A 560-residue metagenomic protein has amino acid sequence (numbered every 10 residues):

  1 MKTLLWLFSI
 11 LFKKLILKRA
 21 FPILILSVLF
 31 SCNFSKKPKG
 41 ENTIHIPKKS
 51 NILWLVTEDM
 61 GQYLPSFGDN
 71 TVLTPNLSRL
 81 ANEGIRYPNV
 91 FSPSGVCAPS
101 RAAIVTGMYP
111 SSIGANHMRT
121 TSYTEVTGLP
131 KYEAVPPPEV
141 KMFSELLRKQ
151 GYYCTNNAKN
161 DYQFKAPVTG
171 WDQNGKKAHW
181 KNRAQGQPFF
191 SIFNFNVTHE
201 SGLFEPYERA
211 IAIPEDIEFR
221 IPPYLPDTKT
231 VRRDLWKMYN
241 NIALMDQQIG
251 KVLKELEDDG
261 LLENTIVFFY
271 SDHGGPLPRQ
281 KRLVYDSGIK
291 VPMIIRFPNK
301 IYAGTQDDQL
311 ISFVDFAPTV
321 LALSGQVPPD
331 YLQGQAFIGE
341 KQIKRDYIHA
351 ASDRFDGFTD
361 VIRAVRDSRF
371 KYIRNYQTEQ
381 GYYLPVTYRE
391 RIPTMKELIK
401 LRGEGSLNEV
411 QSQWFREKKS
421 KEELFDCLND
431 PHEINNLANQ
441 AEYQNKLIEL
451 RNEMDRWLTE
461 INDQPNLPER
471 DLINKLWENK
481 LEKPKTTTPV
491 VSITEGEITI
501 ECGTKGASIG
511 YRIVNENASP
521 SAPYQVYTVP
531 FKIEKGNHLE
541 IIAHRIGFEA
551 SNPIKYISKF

Functional and structural regions predicted by a protein language model:
M1-P47: Bacterial Sec-dependent N-terminal signal peptides
L4, K14, A438, N445-N452 (+1 more regions): Short, compositionally stereotyped local motifs that mark structural "simplifiers"
I25, F358-D360, S420, E495 (+1 more regions): Short beta-strand-initiation
C32-R416, P431-N452: Formylglycine-dependent sulfatase
D59-M60, N429, N515-A518: Acidic glycine-/aspartate-rich tracts in secreted/extracellular proteins
V320, L424-D426, D430, L450 (+2 more regions): Hydrophobic, well-ordered secondary-structure elements that form the walls of internal hydrophobic environments
F415-K419, G503-T504: A structural signal for short secondary-structure junctions
S420-I434, I461-N466: C-terminal substrate/ligand-recognition segments
